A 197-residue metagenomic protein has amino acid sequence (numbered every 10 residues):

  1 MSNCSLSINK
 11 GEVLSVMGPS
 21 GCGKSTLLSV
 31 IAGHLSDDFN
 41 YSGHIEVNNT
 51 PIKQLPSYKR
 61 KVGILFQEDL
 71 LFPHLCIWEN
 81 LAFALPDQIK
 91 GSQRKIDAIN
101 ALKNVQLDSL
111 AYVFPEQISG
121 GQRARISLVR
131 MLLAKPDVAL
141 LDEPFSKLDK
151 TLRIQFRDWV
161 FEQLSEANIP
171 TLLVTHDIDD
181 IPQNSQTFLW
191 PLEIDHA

Functional and structural regions predicted by a protein language model:
S36, L75-K95, N104: ABC-type ATPase nucleotide-binding domains, specifically the catalytic core motifs of the NBD
T50-F66, D87: ABC ATPase NBD coupling module
S92-L110, F161-E162: Conserved ABC ATPase "signature" region
F114-I118, Q122: Conserved ABC ATPase signature
L133-D137: A short, proline-enriched helix->beta-strand linker immediately N-terminal to the Walker B motif in ABC-type P-loop
A139-E143: Catalytic Walker B motif of ABC-type/P-loop ATPase nucleotide-binding domains
N168-V174: Conserved H-loop
